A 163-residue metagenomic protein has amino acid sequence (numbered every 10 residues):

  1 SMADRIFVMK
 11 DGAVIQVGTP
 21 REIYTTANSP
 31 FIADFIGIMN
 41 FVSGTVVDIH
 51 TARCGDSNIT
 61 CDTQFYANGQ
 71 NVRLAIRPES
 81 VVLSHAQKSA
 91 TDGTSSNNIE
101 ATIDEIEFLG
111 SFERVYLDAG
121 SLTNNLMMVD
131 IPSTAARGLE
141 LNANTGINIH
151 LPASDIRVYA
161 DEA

Functional and structural regions predicted by a protein language model:
S1-S57, E79: Internal alpha/beta loop-helix hairpins
M39-F41, I49-A163: Non-catalytic connector elements of ABC transporters
